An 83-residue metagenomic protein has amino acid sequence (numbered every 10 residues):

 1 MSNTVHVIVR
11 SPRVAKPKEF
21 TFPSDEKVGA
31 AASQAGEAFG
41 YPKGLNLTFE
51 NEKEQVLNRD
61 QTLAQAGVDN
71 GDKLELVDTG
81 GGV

Functional and structural regions predicted by a protein language model:
M1-V83: Ubiquitin system architectures
